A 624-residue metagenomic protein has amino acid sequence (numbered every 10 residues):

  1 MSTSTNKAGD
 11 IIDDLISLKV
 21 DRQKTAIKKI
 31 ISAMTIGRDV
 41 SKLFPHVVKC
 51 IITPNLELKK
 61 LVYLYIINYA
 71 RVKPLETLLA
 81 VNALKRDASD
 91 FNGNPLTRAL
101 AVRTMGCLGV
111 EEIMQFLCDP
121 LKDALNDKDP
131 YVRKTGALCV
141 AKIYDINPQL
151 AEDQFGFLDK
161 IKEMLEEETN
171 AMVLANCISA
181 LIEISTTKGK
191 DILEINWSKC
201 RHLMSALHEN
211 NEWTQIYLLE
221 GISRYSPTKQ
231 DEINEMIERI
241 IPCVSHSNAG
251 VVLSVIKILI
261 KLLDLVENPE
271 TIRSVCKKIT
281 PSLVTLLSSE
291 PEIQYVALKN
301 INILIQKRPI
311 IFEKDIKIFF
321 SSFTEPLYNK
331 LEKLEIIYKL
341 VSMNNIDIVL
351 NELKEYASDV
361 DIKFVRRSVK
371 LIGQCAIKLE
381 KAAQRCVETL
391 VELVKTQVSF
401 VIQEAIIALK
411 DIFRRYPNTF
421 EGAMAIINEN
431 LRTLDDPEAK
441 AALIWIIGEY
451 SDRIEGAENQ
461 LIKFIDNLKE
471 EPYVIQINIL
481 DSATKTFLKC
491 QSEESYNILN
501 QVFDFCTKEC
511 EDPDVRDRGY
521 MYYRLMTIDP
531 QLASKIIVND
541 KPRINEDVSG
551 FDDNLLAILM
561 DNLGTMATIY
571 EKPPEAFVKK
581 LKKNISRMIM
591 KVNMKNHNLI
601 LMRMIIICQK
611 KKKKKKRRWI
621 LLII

Functional and structural regions predicted by a protein language model:
M1-A8, D14-Q23, I36, T53 (+6 more regions): Acidic, serine/threonine-rich low-complexity intrinsically disordered linkers/hinges in large eukaryotic
M1-S4, D10-A83, M105-G109, S185 (+4 more regions): Alpha-helical solenoid scaffolds in large eukaryotic transport, assembly, and signaling factors
S4-D10, V40-I51, L75-A88, I113-L125 (+12 more regions): HEAT/HEAT-like alpha-solenoid repeats
L18-K19, P54-N55, F91-N94, K128-P130 (+10 more regions): Short inter-helical turns and helix N-cap capping residues of alpha-solenoid HEAT/ARM repeat scaffolds
I30-M34, Y65-R71, T104-V110, C139-I146 (+16 more regions): Hydrophobic residues within the alpha-helices of tandem HEAT/HEAT-like
A124-R273: Solenoidal tandem-repeat scaffolds enriched in leucines and small polar residues
I161-C200, S205-N210, S288-I293, V341-N344 (+2 more regions): WD40 beta-propeller repeat blades
